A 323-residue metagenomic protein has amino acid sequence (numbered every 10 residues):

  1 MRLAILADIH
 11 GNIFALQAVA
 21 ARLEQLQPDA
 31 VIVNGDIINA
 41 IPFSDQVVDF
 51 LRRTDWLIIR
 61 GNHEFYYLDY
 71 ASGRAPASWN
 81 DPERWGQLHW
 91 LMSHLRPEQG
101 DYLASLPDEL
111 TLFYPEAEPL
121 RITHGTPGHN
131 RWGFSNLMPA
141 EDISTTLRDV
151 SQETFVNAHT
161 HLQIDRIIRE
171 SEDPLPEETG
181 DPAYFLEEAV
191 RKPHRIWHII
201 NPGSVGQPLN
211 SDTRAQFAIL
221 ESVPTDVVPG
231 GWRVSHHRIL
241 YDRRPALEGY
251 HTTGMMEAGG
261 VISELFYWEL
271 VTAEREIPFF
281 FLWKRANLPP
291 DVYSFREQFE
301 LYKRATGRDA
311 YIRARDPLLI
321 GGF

Functional and structural regions predicted by a protein language model:
M1-L3, T111-R121, P193-I199, V228-R233: Beta-strand-turn-beta hairpins that frame and shape the catalytic cleft of phosphate-ester-processing enzymes
M1-W56: N-terminal active-site segment of His-dependent metallophosphoesterases
L6-A7, V31-D36, L57-N62, T123 (+2 more regions): Active-site neighborhood of phospho(di)ester-bond hydrolases with catalytic His/Asp-centered motifs
H10-A15, N39-P42, H63-D69, G128-N130 (+2 more regions): Active-site environment of divalent metal-dependent phosphoester hydrolases
R53-F113, A117-R121, H129, F134-S151: Active-site neighborhood of divalent metal-dependent phosphoester bond hydrolases
E109-F113, Q163-I167, Q216-L220: Short beta-strand scaffold segments in enzyme catalytic cores
G133-E187, K192-P193: Ligand/cofactor pocket segment of small-molecule handling proteins
L175-F323: Acidic, His/Gly-rich catalytic cores of divalent-metal-dependent hydrolytic chemistry
